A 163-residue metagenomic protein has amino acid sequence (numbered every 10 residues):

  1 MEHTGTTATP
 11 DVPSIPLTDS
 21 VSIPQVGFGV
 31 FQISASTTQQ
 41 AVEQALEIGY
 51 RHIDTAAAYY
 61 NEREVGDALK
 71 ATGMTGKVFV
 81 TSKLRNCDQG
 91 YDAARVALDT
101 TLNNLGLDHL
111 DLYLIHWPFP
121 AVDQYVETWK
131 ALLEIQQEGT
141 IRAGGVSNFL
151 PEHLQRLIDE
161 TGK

Functional and structural regions predicted by a protein language model:
M1-V78, D108, Q137: N-terminal binding-site loop/beta-alpha segment at the start of enzyme catalytic domains that lines or forms
Q32, A57-Y59, L84-D88, F119 (+1 more regions): Active-site-proximal loop/turn and secondary-structure-junction residues that shape catalytic pockets, frequently
S36, Q40, Y59-Y60, D88-D92 (+2 more regions): Residues at secondary-structure transition points
T55, T81-S82, T128: Ser/Thr-centric signal marking residues that sit in or immediately flank functional binding/regulatory motifs
L69, L84, T140-R142: P-loop/Walker A phosphate-binding loop and immediately adjacent motor/lid segment at beta-alpha junctions
G76-Q89, D111-P118: A short, structured active-site edge motif that brings together acidic residues
D92-K163: Glycine/proline-rich, positively charged, aromatic-decorated active-site loop/lid region on the catalytic face
